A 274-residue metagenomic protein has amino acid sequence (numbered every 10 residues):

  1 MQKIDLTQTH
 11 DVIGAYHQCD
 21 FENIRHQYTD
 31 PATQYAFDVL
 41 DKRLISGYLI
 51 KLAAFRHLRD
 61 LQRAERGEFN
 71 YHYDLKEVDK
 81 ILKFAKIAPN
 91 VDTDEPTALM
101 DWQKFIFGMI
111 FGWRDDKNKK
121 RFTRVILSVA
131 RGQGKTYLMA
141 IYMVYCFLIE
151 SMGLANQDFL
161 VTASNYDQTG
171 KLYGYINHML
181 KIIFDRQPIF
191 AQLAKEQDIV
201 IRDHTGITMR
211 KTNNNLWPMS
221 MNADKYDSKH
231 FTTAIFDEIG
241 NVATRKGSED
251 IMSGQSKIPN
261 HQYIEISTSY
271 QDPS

Functional and structural regions predicted by a protein language model:
Q2-S274: Phosphate/NTP-binding elements of NTP-utilizing enzymes
